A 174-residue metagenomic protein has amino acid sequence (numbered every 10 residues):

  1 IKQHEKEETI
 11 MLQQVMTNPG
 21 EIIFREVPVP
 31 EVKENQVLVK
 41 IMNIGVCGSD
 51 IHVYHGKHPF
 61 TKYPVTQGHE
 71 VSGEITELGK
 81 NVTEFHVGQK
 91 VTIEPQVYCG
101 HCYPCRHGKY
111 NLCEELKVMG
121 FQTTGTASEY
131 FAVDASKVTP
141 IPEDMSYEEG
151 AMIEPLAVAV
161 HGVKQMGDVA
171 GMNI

Functional and structural regions predicted by a protein language model:
I1-I10: Short, Lys/Arg-enriched N-terminal segments with co-localized hydrophobic residues within the first ~10-30 amino acids
K6-E7, E84, G171-I174: Short, intrinsically disordered, charge-balanced linker/junction segments flanking boundaries in proteins
L12, Q36-L38, N173: Residues that mark the start of a beta-strand
Q13-E31, G48-E77, T92-I93, Y110-T124: N-terminal glycine-rich cofactor-binding segment
P30-I44, K57-Y103, K137-D144: Glycine-rich beta-strand-centered segment in the early N-terminal region that forms part of a ligand/cofactor-binding
I44-G45, L156: Proline-glycine-enriched beta-turn/loop adjacent to the NAD(P) cofactor-binding site in Rossmann-like oxidoreductases
C99-I174: NAD(P)H dinucleotide-binding glycine-rich loop of Rossmann-like/cofactor-binding domains, especially the beta1-alpha1
